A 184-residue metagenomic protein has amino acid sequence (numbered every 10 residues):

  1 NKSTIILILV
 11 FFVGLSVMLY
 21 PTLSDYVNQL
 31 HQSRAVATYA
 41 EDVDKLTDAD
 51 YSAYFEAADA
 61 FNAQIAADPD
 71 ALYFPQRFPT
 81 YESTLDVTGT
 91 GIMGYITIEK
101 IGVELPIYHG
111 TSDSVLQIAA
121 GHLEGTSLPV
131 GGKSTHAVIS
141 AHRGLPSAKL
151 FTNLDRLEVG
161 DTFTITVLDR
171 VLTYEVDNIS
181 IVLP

Functional and structural regions predicted by a protein language model:
T4, V10-P184: Solvent-exposed, non-transmembrane regions of membrane-associated and secreted proteins
